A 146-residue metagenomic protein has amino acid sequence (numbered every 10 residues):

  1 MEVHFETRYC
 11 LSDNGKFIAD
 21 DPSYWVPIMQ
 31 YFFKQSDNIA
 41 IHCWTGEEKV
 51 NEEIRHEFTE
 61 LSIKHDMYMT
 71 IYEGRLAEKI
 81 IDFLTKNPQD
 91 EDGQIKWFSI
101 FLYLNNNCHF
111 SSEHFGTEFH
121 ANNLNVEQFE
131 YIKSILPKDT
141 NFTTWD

Functional and structural regions predicted by a protein language model:
M1-E118, N122-D146: Structured alpha/beta or helical-core interaction and ligand-binding surfaces enriched in interleaved
